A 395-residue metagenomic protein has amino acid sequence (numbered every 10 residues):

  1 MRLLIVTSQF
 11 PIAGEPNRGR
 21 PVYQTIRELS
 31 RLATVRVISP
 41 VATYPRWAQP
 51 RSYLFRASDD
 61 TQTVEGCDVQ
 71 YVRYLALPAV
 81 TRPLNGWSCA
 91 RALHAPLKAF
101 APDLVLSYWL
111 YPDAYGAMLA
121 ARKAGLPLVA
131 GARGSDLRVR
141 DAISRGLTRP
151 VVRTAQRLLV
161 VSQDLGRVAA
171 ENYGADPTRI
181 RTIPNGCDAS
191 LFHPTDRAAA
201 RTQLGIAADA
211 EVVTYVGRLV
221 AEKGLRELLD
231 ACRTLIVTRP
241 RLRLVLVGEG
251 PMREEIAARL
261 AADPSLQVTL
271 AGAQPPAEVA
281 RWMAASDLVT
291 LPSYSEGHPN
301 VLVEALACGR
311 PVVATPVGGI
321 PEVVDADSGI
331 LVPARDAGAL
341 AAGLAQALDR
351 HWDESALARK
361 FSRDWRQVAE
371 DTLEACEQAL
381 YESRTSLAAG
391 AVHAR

Functional and structural regions predicted by a protein language model:
M1-A57, E65, R384, H393-R395: N-terminal subdomain of nucleotide-sugar transferases
L4, A207-K223, L229-R233, V245: Conserved donor-binding/catalytic core segment of Leloir-type glycosyltransferases
Y53-D60, H193-I206, E354: A short helix/loop element that forms part of the nucleotide-sugar donor recognition site in Leloir-type
A257-Q274: Nucleotide-activated donor-binding/catalytic signature segment of Leloir-type glycosyltransferases, i.e., the conserved
A273-Q274, R281-S286: Short alpha-helical donor nucleotide-sugar binding micro-motif in glycosyltransferases
Y294: Aromatic "clamp/platform" in nucleotide-sugar-dependent glycosyltransferases that forms part of the donor/acceptor
P311-A314: Short hydrophobic beta-strand element within catalytic cores of glycosyltransferases and related nucleotide-activated
A326, I330-A337, Q346-R350: Conserved acidic donor-binding segment of nucleotide-sugar-dependent glycosyltransferases
